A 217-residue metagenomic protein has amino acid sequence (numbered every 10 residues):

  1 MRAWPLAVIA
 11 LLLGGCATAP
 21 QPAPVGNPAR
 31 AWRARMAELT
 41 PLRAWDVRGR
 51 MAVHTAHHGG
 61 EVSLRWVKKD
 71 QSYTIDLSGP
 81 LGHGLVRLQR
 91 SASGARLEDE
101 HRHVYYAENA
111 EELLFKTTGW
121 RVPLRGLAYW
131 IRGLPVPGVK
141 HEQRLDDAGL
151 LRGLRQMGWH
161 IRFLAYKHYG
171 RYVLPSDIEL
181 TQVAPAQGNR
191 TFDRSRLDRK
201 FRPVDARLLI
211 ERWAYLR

Functional and structural regions predicted by a protein language model:
R2-I9: Sec-dependent signal peptide recognition, specifically the positively charged N-region followed immediately by
A10-A34: Bacterial Sec signal peptide processing site at the extreme N-terminus
R35-A56: A short, Trp-centered hydrophobic/proline-enriched beta-strand micro-motif
L42, D46, G59-E61, D70-S72 (+3 more regions): Extracytoplasmic
L64-V67, L88-R90, F163-Y166: Extended lipid/amphipathic-ligand handling interfaces
S72-R121: An acidic-aromatic
H101-W159: Flexible, processing/modification-adjacent segments and terminal tails in exported/periplasmic/extracellular proteins
G133-R217: Gly/Pro-enriched, hydrophobic low-complexity segments that function as extracytoplasmic propeptides/linkers
